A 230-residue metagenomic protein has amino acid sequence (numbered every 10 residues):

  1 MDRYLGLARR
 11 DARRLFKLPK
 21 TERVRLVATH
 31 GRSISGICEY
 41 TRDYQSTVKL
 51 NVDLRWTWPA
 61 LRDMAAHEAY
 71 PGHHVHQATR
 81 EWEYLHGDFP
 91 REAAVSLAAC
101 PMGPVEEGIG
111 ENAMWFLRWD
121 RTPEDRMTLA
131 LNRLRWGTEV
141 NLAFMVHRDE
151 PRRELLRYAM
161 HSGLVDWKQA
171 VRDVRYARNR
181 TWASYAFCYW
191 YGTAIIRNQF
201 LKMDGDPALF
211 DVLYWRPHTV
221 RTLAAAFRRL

Functional and structural regions predicted by a protein language model:
M1, A60, A94-P101, T128-L129 (+1 more regions): Second-shell loop/turn segments in exported
M1-Q45: Contiguous, non-catalytic segments that form substrate-binding/exosite surfaces or channel walls
D2-R3, R55, A65, C100-P104 (+4 more regions): Soluble non-cytosolic domains of exported or imported proteins
K49-A66: Short pre-active-site segment immediately N-terminal to the catalytic Zn-binding motif
M64, E68-Q77, G108: Catalytic glutamate of the conserved HExxH
Q77-D125: Post-HExxH zinc-binding segment in Zn-dependent metallohydrolases
E107, E111-R180: Long, amphipathic alpha-helical stalk/connector segments used for oligomerization, subunit docking, or mechanical
W167-L230: C-terminal, non-catalytic "cap/extension" segments appended to globular domains
